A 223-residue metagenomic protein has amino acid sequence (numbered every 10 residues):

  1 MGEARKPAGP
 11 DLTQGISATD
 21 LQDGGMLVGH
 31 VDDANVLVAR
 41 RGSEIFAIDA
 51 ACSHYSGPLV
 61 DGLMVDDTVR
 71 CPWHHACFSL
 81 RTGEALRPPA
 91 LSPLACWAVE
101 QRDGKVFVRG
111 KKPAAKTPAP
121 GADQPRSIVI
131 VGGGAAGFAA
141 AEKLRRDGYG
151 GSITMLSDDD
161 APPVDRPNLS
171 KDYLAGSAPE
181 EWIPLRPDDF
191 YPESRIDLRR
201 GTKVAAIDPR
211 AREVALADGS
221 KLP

Functional and structural regions predicted by a protein language model:
M1-D66, E100-K112: N-terminal pre-ligand scaffold of iron-sulfur
A47-I48, D218-P223: Core beta-strand elements of the Rossmann-like FAD/NAD(P) dinucleotide-binding domain in flavoenzyme oxidoreductases
C52, C71-H74: Short cysteine clusters
G62-D67, P89-P93: Short linker/helix segments within small regulatory modules
A90-R102: Structural signature of FAD isoalloxazine-binding scaffolds in flavoprotein oxidoreductases
R109-R126: A short, basic/flexible loop-to-alpha-helix module at the beginning of a structural domain
P125-D197, G201: Beta1-alpha1 glycine-rich phosphate/pyrophosphate-binding loop at the start of Rossmann-like nucleotide-binding domains
R200-R212: A conserved short coil-to-beta-strand element within the FAD-binding core of flavoproteins
